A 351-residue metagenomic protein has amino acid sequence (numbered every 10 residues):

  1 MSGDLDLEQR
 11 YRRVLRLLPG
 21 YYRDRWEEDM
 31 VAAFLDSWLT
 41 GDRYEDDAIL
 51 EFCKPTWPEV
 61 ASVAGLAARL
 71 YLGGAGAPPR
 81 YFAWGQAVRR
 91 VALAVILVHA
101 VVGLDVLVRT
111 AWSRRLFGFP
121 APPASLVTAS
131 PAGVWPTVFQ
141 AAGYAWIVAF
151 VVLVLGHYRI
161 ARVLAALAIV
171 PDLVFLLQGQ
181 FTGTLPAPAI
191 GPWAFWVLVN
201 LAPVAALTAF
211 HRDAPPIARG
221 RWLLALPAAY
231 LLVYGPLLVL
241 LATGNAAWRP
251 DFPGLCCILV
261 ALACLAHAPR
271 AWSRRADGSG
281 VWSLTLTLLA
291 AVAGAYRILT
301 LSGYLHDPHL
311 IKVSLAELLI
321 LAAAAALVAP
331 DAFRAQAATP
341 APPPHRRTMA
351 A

Functional and structural regions predicted by a protein language model:
M1-R13: Short, charge-enriched, intrinsically disordered boundary segments that mark the beginning of a structured element
L5, D24, K54-P58: Generic alpha-helical scaffold signal
R23-L35: N-terminal amphipathic alpha-helical interaction or autoinhibitory segments
D36-D105: Cytosolic juxtamembrane regions of integral membrane proteins
Y81-A351: Hydrophobic alpha-helical bundles in membrane proteins
